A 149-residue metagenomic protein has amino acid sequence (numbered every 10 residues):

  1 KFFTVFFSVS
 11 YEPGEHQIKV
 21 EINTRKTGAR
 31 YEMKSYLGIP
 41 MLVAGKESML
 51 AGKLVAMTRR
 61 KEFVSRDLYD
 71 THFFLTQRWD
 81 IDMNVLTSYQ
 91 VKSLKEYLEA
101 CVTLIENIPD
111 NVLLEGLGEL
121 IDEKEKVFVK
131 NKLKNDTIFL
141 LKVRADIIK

Functional and structural regions predicted by a protein language model:
K1-K149: Structured mid-to-C-terminal alpha-helical surface segments
